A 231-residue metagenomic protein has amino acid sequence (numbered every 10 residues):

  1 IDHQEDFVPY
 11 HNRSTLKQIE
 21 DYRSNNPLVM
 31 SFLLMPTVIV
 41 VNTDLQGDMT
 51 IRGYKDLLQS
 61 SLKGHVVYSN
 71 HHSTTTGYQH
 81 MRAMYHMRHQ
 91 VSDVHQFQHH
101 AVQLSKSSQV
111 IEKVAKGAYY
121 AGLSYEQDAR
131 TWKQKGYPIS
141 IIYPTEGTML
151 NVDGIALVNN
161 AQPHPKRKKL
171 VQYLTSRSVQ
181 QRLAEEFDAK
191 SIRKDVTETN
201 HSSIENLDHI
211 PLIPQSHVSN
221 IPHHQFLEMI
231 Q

Functional and structural regions predicted by a protein language model:
I1-A118: Extracytoplasmic ligand-binding site segments that recognize negatively charged/polar headgroups
M35, V94-F97, Q103-L104, K135-N159: Periplasmic-binding protein-like
V38-L45, N151-K166, R182-L183: A bilobed periplasmic-binding-protein/Venus flytrap-type ligand-binding module shared by bacterial periplasmic
T43, N70, E126-Q127, E186-F187: Short secondary-structure boundary segments
K55-L58, M81, Y85, I111 (+5 more regions): Non-transmembrane alpha-helical segments in soluble domains of secreted/periplasmic/extracellular proteins
G64-S69, L174-V196: Periplasmic-binding protein-like
Y120-P138: A ligand-binding cleft/hinge motif common to bilobed small-molecule-binding domains
E198-Q231: Extracellular/periplasmic bilobal clamshell ligand-binding domains
